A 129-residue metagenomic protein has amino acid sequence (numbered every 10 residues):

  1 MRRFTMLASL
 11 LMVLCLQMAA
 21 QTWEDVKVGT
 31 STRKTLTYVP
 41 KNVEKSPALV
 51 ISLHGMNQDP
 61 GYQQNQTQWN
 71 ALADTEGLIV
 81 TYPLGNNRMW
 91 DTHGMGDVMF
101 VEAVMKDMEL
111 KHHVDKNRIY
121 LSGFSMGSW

Functional and structural regions predicted by a protein language model:
M1-A8: Bacterial N-terminal signal peptides that target proteins for export
R3, L16-L49, G61, M95-G96 (+1 more regions): A domain-start/cap signature at the N-terminus of enzymes
A8-C15: Bacterial N-terminal signal peptides
L14, G29-S31, D74, M108 (+1 more regions): Short, structurally constrained coil/turn elements that cap an alpha-helix or connect an alpha-helix to the following
T35, V39, H54-P60, E76 (+1 more regions): Sec/Tat-exported extracytoplasmic proteins
V43-W90: Short substrate-entry loop that stabilizes the transition state in hydrolases
H93-K116: Alpha/beta-hydrolase active-site loop
H113-S125: Alpha/beta-hydrolase fold nucleophile elbow
